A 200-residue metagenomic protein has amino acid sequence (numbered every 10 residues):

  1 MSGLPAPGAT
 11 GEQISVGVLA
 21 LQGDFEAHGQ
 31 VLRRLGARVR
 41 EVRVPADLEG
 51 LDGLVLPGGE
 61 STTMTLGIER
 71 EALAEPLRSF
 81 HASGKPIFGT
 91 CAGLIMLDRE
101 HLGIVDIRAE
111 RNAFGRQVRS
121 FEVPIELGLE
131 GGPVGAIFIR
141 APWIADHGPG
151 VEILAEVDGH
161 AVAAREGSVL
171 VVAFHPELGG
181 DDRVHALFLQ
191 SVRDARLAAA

Functional and structural regions predicted by a protein language model:
M1-R70, S79, D182-A200: N-terminal beta1-alpha1 cap of cysteine-dependent amidohydrolase-like domains
M1-T10, W143-A200: C-terminal and late-domain segments of enzyme folds
L21, A92, F174: Cofactor-binding loop segments of dinucleotide-utilizing enzymes, especially the Rossmann-like FAD- and NAD(P)+-binding
R38-R40, G135, E152, L170: Conserved beta-strand segments of alpha/beta enzyme cores
V55-P57, F88, F138, V171-A173: Structural motif
E60-E126: Cysteine-nucleophile active-site neighborhood
E100-H160: Pocket-forming structural segment of enzyme catalytic cores
